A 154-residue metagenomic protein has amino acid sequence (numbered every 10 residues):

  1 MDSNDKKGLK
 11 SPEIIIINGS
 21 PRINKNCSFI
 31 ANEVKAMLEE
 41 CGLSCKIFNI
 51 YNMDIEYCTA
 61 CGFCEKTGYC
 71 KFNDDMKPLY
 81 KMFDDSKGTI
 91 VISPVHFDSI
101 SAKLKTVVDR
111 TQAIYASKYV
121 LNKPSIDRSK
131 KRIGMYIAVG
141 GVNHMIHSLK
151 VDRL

Functional and structural regions predicted by a protein language model:
M1-A116, L121-P124: N-terminal beta1-alpha1-beta2 submodule of the flavodoxin-like/Rossmannoid cofactor-binding fold
K118-L154: Short, glycine-/small-residue-rich phosphate/pyrophosphate-handling segment
